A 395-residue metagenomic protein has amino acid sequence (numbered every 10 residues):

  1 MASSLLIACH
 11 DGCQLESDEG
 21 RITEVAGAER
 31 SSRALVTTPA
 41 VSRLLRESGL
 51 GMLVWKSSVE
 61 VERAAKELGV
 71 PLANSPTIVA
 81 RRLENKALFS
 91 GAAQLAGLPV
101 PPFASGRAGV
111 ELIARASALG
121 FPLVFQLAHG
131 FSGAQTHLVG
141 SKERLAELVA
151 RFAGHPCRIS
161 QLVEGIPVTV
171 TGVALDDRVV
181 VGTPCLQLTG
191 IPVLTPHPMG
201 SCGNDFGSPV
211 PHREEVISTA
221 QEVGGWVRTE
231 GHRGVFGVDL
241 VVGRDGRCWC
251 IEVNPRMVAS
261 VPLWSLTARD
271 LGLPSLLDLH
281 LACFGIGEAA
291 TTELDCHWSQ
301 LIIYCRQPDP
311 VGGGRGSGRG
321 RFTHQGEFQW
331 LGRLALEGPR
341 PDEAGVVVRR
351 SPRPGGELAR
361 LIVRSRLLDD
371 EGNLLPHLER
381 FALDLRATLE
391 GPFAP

Functional and structural regions predicted by a protein language model:
M1-R81, V110, N373-E390: ATP-binding N-terminal substructure of ATP-dependent carboxylate-amine bond-forming enzymes
A80-G165, L175-R178, C202-G225, G372-A382: Active-site nucleotide/adenylate-binding loops and adjacent lid/helix of ATP-dependent enzymes
V139-V193, V242-W249, D295-H297, I302-P308 (+1 more regions): Phosphate-binding site of ATP-dependent enzymes
E164, G172-W226, N254-L279: ATP-dependent carboxylate/phosphate-activation module, predominantly the ATP-grasp catalytic core and closely related
T169-T171, D239, R349-S351: Short, surface-exposed charged micro-motifs
M199-D245, F284-H297, I302-Y304: A long amphipathic alpha-helix within ATP-dependent nucleotide-binding catalytic cores
L281-P395: Peripheral (often C-terminal) accessory segments that flank ATP-dependent C-N-forming ligase machineries
